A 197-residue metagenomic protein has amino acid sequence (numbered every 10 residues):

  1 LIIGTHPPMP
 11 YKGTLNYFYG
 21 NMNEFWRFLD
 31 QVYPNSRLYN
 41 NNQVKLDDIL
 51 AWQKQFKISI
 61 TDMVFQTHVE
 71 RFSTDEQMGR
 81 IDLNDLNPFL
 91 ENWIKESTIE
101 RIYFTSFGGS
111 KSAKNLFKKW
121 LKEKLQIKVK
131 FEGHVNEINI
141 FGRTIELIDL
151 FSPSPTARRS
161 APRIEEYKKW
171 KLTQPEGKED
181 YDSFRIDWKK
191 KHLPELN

Functional and structural regions predicted by a protein language model:
L1-H6: Short, hydrophobic/glycine-enriched beta-strand segments
P7, V64, F151-S154: Short, flexible loop/turn elements at secondary-structure junctions
P8-T14: Short N-terminal binding/cap micro-motifs at the start of the first secondary-structure element
M9, T67, A157: Feature marks short, surface-exposed loop/turn motifs that line or immediately flank catalytic pockets and channel
Y11, N41, L50, T61 (+3 more regions): S-adenosyl-L-methionine
L15-I81: Short, surface-exposed acidic-centric catalytic microdomains
G20-N21, D75-N87, K114-N197: C-terminal capping/extension of enzyme domains
Q55-K124: Internal catalytic-core helix/loop-beta-alpha segment that presents or stabilizes conserved functional determinants
